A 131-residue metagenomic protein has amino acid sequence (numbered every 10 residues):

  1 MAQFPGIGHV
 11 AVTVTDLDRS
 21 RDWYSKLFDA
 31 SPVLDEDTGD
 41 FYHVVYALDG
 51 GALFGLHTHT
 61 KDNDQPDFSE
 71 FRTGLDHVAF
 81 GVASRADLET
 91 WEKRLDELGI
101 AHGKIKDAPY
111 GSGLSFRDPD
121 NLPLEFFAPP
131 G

Functional and structural regions predicted by a protein language model:
M1-R21, L75-F80, P130-G131: N-terminal beta-strand motif that seeds the catalytic metal site of vicinal oxygen chelate
A2, T13-F54, T58: Core segments of cupin and vicinal oxygen chelate
A2-Q3, E92-G131: Vicinal oxygen chelate
R19-R21, R85-T90: Short, conserved charged micro-motifs
D40, G74, Y110: Exposed loop/turn and edge beta-strand positions of beta-sandwich/beta-sheet ligand-binding modules
F41, K61-D67, H102: A short, acidic/glycine-rich surface segment
T58-D64, A128-G131: Acetyl-CoA-dependent GNAT
